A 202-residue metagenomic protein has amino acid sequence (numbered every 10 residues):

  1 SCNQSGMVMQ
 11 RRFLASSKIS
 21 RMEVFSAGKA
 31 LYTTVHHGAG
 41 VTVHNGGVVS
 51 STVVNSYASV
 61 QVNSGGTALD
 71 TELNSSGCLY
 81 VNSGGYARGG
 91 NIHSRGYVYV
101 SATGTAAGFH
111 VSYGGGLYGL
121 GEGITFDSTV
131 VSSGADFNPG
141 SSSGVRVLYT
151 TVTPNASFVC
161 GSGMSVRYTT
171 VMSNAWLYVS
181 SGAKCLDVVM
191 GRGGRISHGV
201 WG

Functional and structural regions predicted by a protein language model:
S1-G202: Extracellular beta-strand-rich, repetitive "passenger/adhesive" scaffolds that bind or process carbohydrates
